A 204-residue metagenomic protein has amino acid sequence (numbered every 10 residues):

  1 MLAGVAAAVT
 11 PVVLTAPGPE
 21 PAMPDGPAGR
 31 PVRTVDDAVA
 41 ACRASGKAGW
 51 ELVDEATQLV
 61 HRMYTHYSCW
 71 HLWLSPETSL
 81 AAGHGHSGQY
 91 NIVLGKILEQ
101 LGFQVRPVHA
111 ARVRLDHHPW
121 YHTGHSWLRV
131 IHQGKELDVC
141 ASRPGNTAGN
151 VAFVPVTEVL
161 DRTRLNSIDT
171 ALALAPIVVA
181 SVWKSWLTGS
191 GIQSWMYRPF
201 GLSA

Functional and structural regions predicted by a protein language model:
M1-A16: Hydrophobic membrane-insertion alpha-helices, especially the h-region of bacterial N-terminal signal peptides
T15-P19, R112-L115, W120-I131, K135-A204: His-Asp-centered catalytic microenvironments across diverse enzyme cores, prominently the transglutaminase-like
E20-G85, L172-I177: Secondary-structure boundary elements
G46-G49, I97-Q104, V130-E136: A short, structured loop/turn motif at beta-sheet edges
Y64-S126: Active-site neighborhood of thiol-dependent amide/isopeptide-bond enzymes
